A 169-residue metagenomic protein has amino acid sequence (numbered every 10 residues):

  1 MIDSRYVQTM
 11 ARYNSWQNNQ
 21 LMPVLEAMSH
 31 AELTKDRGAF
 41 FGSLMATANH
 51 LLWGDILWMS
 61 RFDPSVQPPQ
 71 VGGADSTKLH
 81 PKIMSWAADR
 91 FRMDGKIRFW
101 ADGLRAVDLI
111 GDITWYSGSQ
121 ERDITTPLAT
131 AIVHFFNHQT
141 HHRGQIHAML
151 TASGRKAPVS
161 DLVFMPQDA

Functional and structural regions predicted by a protein language model:
Q8-P23, A27-D75, G118-A169: Short, contiguous alpha-helical
Q67-L109: Helix-adjacent hinge/juxtasegments
A106-E121: Carboxylate-rich helix-loop segments that flank metal/cofactor sites and access channels in metalloenzymes
